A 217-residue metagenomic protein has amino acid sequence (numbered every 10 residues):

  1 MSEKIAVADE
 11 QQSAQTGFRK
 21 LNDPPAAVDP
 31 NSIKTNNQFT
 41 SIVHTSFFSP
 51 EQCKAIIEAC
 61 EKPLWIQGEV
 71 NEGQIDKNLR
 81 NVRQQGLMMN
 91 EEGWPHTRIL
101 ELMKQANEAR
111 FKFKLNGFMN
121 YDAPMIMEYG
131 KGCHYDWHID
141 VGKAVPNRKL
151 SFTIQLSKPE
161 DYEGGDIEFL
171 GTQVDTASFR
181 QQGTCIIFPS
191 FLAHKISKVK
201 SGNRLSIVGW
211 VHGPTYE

Functional and structural regions predicted by a protein language model:
E3-A8, A14-F118: Non-heme Fe(II)/2-oxoglutarate
T97-L100, K104-E217: Catalytic core of non-heme Fe(II) oxygenases with the double-stranded beta-helix
